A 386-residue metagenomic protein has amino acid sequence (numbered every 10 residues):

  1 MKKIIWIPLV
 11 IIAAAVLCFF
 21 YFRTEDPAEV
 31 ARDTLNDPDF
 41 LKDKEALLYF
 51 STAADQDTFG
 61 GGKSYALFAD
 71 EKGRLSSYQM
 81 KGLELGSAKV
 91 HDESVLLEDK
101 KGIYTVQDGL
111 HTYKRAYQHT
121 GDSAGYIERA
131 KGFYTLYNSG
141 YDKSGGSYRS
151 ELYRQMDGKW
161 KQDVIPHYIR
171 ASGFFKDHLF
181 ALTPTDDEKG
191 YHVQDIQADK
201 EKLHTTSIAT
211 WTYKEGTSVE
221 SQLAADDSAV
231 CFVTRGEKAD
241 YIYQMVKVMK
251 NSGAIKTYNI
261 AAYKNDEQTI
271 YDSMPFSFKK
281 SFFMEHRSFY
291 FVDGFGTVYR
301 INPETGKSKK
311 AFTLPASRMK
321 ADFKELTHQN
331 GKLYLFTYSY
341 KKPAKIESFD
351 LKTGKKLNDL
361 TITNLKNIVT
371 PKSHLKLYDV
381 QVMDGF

Functional and structural regions predicted by a protein language model:
M1-Y134, L375-L377, M383-G385: N-terminal "mature head" segments of proteins
D26-D33, G73-K81, R115-Y117, K161-V164 (+4 more regions): Aromatic (tryptophan-biased) beta-strands that constitute blades/sheets of beta-rich domains
V30-F40, Q79-E93, H119-K131, V164-H178 (+4 more regions): Repeated scaffold domains used in trafficking and secretory/extracellular systems, primarily beta-propellers
P38-G60, L85-T105, G125-G145, A171-E188 (+3 more regions): Short beta-strand elements that form the blades of beta-propeller/WD-repeat-like and other beta-sheet-rich scaffold
E71-K72, Q107-H111, Q155-G158, Q197-E201 (+3 more regions): Short loop/turn segments that connect beta-strands within beta-propeller blades
Y104-T105, E151-Y153, V246, Y299 (+1 more regions): WD40 beta-propeller blade core
Q162-K320, Y334: Acidic, serine/threonine- and glycine-rich low-complexity intrinsically disordered segments that serve as flexible
R318-N367: C-terminal structured domain segments
